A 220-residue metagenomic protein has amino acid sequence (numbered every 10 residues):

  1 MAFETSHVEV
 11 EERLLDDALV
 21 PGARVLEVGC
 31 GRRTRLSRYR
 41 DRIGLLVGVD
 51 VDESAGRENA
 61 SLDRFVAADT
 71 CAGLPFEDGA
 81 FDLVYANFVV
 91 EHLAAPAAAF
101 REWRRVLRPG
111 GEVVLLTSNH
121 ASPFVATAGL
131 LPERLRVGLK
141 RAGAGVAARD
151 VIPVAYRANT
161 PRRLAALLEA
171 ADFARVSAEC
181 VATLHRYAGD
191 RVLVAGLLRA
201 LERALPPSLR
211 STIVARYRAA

Functional and structural regions predicted by a protein language model:
M1-E77, L83-Y85, F100, C180-T183 (+1 more regions): Conserved N-terminal segment of class I S-adenosyl-L-methionine
V20, L93-A94, L107-R108: Helix-to-beta-strand junctions that scaffold the AdoMet/dcAdoMet cofactor pocket in Class I SAM-dependent enzymes
R24, G110-E112: Short glycine-centered segments of the SAM/dcSAM-binding site in methyltransferase folds
A72, E77-D78, A95, P109: Acidic/polar helix N-cap motif
A72, E91, S122: Active-site micro-motifs of SAM-dependent methyltransferase domains
Y85-A94: A short SAM/SAH-binding and catalytic strip from SAM-dependent methyltransferases
A97-E102, E112-R216: S-adenosyl-L-methionine-dependent methyltransferase catalytic module, highlighting the catalytic core
A219-A220: Generic C-terminal helix-cap and adjacent flexible tail
